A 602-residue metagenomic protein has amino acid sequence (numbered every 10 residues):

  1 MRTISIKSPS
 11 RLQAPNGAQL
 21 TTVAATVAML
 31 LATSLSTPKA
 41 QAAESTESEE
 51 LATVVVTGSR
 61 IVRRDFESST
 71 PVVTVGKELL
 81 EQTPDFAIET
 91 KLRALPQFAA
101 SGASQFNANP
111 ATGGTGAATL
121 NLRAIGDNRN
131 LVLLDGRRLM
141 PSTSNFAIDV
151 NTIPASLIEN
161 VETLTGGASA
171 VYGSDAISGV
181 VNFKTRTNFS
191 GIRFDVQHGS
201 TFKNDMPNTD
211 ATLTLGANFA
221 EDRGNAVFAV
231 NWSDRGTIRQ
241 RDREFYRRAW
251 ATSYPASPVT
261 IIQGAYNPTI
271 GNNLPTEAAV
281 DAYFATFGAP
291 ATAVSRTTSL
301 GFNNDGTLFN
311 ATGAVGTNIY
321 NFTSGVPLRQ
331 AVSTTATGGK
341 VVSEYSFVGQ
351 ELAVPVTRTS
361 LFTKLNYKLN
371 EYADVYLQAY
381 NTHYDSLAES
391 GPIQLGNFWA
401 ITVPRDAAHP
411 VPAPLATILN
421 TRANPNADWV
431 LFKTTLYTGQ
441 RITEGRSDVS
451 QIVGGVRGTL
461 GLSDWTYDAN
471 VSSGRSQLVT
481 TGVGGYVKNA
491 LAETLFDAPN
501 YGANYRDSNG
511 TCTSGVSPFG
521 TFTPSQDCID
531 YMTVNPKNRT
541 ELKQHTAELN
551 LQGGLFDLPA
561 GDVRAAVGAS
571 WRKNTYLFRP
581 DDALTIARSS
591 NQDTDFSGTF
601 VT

Functional and structural regions predicted by a protein language model:
M1-P96, R123, T212, G216-A217 (+3 more regions): N-terminal Sec signal peptide and the immediately downstream disordered periplasmic leader that contains the TonB box
T70-T119, R137-V150, T163-S169: Periplasmic N-terminal accessory/gating domains of Gram-negative outer-membrane beta-barrel systems
L80, L92, V161-E162, V181-F183 (+4 more regions): Non-catalytic regulatory/gating segments with a bias toward low-complexity or hydrophobic composition
R123, L164, K184, D195 (+5 more regions): Transmembrane beta-barrel domains of outer membrane proteins
L139, T152-Q197, R239: A beta-strand signature from Gram-negative outer-membrane beta-barrel systems, especially the internal plug domain
S144, I238, E244-S253, L308-T357 (+3 more regions): Surface-exposed, low-complexity loop segments enriched in small/polar and acidic residues
E162, F189-A217, F228, E344-A353: Short strand-turn segments of transmembrane beta-barrel domains in outer membranes, especially the first one or two
Q197, D222-A278, V341-V348, S390: Periplasmic-side early beta-strands and strand-to-turn transitions of outer-membrane beta-barrels
